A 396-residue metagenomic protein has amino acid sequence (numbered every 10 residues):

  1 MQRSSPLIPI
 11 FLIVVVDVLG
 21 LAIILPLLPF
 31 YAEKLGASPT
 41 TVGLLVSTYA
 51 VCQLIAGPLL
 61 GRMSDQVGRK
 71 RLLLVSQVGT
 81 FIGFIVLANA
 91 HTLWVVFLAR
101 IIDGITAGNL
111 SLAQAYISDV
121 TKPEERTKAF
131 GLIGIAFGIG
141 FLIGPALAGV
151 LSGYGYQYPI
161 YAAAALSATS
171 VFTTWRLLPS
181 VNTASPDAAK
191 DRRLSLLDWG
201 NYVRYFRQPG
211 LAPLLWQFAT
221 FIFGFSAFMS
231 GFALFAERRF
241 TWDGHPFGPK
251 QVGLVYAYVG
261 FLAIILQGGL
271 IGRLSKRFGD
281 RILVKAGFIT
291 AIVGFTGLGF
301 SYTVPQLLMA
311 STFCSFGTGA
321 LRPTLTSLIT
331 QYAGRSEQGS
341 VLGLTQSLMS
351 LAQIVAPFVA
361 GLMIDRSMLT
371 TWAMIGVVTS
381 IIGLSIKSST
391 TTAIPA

Functional and structural regions predicted by a protein language model:
M1-R3, P179-W216: Juxtamembrane intracellular "pre-TM" segments in multi-pass secondary transporters
A22, A50-P58, G108, F141-L142 (+3 more regions): Residue-level signature of mid-helix packing/kink "hotspots" within the transmembrane helices of 12-pass Major
P26-T40, G231-Q251: Short amphipathic helix-loop junctions that connect adjacent transmembrane helices in Major Facilitator Superfamily/SLC
G36, G68, N89-W94, F300-Y302: Helix-breaking motifs and short loop linkers at transmembrane-helix boundaries and internal kinks in secondary membrane
G57-G68, I265-D280, I364: Helix-to-loop junctions at the C-terminal end of transmembrane segments in multipass secondary transporters
R71-V86, I282-G297: Structural signature of the two symmetry-related core transmembrane helices
A99-G138: Cytoplasmic helix-loop-helix junction between adjacent transmembrane helices in 12-TM secondary transporters
I133-W175: Helix-loop-helix hairpin linking two adjacent transmembrane segments in secondary transporters
